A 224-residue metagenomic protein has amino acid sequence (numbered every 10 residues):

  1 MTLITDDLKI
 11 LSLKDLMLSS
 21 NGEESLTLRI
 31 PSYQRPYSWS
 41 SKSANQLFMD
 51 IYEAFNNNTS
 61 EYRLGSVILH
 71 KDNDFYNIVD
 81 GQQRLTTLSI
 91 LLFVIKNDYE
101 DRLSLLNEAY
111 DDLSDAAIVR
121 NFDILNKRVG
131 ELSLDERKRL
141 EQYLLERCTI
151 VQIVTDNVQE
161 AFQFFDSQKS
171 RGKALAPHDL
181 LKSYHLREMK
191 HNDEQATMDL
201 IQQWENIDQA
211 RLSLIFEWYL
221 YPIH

Functional and structural regions predicted by a protein language model:
M1-H224: Covalent nucleotidyltransferase
